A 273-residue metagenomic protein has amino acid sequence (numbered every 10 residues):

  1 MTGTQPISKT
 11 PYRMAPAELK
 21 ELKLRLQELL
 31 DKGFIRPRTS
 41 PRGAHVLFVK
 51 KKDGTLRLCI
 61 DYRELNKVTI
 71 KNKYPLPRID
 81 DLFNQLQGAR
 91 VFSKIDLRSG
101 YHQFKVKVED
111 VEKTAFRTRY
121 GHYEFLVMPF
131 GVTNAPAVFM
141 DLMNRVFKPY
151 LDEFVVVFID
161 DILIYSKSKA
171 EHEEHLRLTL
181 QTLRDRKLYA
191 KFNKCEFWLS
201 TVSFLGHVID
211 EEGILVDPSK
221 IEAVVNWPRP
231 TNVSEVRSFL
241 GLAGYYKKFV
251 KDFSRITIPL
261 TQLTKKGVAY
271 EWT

Functional and structural regions predicted by a protein language model:
M1-T273: Retroelement reverse transcriptase polymerase core
